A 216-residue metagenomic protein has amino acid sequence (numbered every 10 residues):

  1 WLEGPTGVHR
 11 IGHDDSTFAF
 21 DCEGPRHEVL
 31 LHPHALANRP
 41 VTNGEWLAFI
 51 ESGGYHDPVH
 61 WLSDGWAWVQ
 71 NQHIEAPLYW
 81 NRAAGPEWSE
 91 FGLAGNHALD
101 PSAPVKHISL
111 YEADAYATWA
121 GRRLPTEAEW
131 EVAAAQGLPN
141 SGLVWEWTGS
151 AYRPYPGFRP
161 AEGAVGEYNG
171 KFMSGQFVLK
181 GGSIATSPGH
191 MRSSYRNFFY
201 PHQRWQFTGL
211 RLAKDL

Functional and structural regions predicted by a protein language model:
W1-L47, G53: Conserved mid-sequence domains
E3, E28, A35, P40 (+5 more regions): Short aromatic/basic micro-patch
P5, L30-H32, T118-A120, N140-S141 (+1 more regions): Short, well-ordered loop/turn elements at secondary-structure boundaries
H9, R122, L143-E146: Conserved active-site beta-strand-loop modules that form the wall/rim of enzyme catalytic pockets and either contain
H9, S16, V41-T42, W130 (+2 more regions): Short, glycine-/Ser/Thr-/acidic-enriched flexible segments
E23-H27, N43-G44, E51-I74, L138-L216: Surface-exposed recognition segments
G24-L30, W88-A103, R192-N197: Short glycine/proline-rich turn/loop motifs
A35-A133, L216: Active-site microenvironments of metalloenzymes and redox enzymes
